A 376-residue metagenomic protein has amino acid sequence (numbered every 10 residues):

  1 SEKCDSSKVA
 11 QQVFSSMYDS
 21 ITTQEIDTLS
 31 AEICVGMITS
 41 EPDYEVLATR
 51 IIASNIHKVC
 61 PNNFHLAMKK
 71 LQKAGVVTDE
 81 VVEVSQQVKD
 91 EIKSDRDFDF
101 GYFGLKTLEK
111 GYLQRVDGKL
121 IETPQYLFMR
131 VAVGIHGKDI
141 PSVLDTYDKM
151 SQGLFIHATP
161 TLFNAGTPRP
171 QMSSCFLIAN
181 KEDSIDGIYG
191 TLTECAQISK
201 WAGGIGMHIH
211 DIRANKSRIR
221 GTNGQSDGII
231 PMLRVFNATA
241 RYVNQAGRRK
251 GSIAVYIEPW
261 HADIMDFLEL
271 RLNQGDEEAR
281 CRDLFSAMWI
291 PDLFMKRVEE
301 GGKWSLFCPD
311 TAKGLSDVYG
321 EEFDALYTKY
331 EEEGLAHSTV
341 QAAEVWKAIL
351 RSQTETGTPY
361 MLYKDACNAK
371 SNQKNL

Functional and structural regions predicted by a protein language model:
S1-L376: Extended catalytic cores of very large enzyme megasubunits
